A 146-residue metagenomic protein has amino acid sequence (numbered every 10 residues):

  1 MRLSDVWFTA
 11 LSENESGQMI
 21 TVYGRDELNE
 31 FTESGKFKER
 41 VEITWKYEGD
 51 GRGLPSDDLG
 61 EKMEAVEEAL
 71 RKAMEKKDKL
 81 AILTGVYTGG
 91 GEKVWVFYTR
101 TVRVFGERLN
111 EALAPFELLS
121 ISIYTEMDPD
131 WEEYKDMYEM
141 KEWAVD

Functional and structural regions predicted by a protein language model:
M1-A69, E75-T84, R100-R103, Y134-D136 (+1 more regions): Charge-rich, low-complexity segments
G35-F37, G91, E117: A short, structural micro-pattern
E48-D50, A69-A73, N110-L113, I123-M127: Short, surface-exposed, polar/charged, turn-prone segments marking secondary-structure boundaries
G85-G90: A short beta-turn/loop motif at secondary-structure boundaries
G91-R100: Short, well-ordered beta-strand segments in beta-rich or mixed alpha/beta enzyme and ligand-binding folds
R103-L118: Helical (often loop-to-helix) elements that flank the catalytic cores of nucleotide-handling enzymes
A114-M140, A144-D146: Conserved short beta-strand edge segments in small beta-sheet-based binding/regulatory domains
